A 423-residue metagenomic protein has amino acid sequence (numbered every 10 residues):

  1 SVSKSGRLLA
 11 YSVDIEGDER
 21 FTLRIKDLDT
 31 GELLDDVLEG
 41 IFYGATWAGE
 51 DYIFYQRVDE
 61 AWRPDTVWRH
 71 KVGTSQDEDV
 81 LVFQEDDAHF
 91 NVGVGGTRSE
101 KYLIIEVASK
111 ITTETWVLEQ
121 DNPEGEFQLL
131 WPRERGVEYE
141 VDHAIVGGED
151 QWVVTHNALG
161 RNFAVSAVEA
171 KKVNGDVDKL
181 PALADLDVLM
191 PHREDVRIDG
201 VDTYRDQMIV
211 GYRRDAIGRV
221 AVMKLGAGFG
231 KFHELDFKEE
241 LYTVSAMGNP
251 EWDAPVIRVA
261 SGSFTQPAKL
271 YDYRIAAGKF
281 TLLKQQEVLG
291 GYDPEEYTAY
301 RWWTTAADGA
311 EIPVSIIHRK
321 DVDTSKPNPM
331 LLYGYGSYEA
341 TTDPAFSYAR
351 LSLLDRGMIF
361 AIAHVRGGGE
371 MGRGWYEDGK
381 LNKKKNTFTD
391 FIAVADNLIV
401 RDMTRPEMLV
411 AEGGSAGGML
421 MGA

Functional and structural regions predicted by a protein language model:
S1, E16-D18, I25-Y43, H70-N91 (+5 more regions): Multi-bladed beta-propeller domains
S1-S12, E39-Q56, D87-E106, E134-T155 (+4 more regions): Conserved beta-propeller blade repeats
V13-T22, V37-G40, Q56-T66, Q76 (+5 more regions): A flexible loop/linker signature enriched in serine peptidases of the S9 family
I15-E16, F54-R63, W68, W303 (+3 more regions): Substrate-binding cleft of carbohydrate-active enzyme catalytic domains
G96-E124: Gly/Pro-rich turn-and-neighbor structural signature
S99-E100, W131, F237, L241-A423: Serine-hydrolase catalytic core recognition
P191, D195-I209, D215, V220-E234 (+2 more regions): C-terminal low-complexity, glycine/proline- and small-hydrophobic-enriched intrinsically disordered tails that act as
